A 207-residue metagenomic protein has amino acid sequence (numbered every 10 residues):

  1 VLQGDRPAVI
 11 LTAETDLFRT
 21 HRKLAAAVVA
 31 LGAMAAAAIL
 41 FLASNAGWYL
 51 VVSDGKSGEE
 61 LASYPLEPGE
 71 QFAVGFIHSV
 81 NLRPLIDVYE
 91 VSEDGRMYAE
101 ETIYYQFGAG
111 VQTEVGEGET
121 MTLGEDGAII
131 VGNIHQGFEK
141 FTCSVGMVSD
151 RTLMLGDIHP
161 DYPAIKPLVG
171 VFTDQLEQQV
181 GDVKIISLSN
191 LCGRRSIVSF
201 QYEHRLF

Functional and structural regions predicted by a protein language model:
V1, V9-I10, V28-V29: Short hydrophobic transmembrane-like helices used for membrane targeting/insertion
T20-V28: Bacterial N-terminal signal peptides that target proteins for export
A27-N45: Hydrophobic membrane-insertion alpha-helices, especially the h-region of bacterial N-terminal signal peptides
A43-V51, G55: Active-site acidic/histidine clusters and adjacent loop/turn architecture that either coordinate catalytic ions
S53-Y104: N-terminal secretory signal peptides
M97-E100, V111-F207: Mature, soluble, non-transmembrane domains
